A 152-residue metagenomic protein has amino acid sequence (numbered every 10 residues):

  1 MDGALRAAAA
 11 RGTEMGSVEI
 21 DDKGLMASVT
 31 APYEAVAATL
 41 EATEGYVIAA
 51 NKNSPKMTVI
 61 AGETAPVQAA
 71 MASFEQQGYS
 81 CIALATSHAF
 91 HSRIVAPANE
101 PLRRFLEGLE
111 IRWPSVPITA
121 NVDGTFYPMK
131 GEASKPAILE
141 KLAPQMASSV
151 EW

Functional and structural regions predicted by a protein language model:
M1-W152: Acyltransferase
